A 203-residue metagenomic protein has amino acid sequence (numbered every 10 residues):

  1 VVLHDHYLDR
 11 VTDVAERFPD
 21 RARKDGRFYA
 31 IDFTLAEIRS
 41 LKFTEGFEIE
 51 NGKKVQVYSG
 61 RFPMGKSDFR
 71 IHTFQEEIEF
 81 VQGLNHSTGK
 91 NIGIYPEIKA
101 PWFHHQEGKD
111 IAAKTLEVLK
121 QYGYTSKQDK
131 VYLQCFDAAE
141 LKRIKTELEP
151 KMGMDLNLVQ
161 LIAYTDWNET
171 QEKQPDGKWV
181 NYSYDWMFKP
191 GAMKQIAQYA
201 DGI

Functional and structural regions predicted by a protein language model:
V1-G202: Phosphate-group recognition and catalysis centered on beta-loop-alpha active-site segments
